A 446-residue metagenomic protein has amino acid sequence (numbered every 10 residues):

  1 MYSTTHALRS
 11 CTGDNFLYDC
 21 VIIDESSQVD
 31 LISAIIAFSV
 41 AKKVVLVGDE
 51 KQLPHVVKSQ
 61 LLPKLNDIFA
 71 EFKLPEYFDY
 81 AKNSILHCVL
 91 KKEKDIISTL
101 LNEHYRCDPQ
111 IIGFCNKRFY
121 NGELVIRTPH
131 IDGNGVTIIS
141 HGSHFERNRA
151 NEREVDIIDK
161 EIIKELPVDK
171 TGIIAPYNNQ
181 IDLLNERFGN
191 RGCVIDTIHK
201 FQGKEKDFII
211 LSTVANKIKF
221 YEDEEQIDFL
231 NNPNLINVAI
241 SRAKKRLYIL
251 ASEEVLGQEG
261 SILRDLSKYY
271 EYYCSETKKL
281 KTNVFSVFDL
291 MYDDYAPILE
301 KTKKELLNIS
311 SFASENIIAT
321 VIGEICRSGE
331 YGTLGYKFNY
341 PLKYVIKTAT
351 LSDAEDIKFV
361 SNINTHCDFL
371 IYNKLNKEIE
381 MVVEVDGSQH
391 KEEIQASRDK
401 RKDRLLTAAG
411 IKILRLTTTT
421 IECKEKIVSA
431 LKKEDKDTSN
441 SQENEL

Functional and structural regions predicted by a protein language model:
M1-Y120: ASCE P-loop NTPase helicase motor core
F16-I22, K204-N216, V238, L247-I249: A short beta-strand element within the Helicase C-terminal
Y18, V40-K43, E93-S98, N134-V136 (+5 more regions): Short glycine-/polar-rich loops that comprise or flank the Walker A/P-loop and associated switch/sensor motifs
Q60-T99, N116, I218-S328: Helicase C-terminal subdomain and adjacent C-terminal extension
F78, R147-I158, S314-I318, N362: Phosphate/oxyanion-binding active-site loops and adjacent basic polyanion-contact surfaces
G122-R187, V194: Conserved helicase/translocase motor-coupling segment
F188-N190, V194-I209, N216-I218: Conserved motor-coupling elements within RecA-like helicase/translocase cores
L280-L446: Nucleic-acid endo/exonuclease domains
